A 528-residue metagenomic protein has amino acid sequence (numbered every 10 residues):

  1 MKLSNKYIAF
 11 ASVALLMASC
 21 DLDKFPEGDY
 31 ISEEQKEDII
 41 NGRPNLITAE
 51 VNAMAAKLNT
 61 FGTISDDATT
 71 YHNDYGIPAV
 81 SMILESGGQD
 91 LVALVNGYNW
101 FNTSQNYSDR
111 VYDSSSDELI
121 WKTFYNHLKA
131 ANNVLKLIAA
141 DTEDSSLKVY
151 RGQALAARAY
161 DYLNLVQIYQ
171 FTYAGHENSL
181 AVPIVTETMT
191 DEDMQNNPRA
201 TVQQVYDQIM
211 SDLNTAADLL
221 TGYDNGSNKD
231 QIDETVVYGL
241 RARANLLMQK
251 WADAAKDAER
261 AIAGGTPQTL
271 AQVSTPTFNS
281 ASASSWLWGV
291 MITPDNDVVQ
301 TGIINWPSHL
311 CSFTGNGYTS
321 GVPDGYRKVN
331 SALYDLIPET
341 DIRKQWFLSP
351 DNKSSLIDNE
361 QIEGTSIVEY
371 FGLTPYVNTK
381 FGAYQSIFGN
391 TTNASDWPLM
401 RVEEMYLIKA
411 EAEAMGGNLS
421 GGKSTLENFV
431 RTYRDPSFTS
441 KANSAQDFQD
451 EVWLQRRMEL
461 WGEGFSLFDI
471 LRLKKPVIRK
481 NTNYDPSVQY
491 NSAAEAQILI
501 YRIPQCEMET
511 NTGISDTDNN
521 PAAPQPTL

Functional and structural regions predicted by a protein language model:
L3, C20-A79, N225, D324 (+4 more regions): Membrane-proximal, proline-rich intrinsically disordered regions
I31-N41, Y71-A79, Y169-N178, V182 (+2 more regions): Short, surface-exposed recognition loops and adjoining beta-strand edges that mediate ligand/DNA contacts, enriched
A93-Y169, A200, L213, A217-N225 (+2 more regions): Conserved, well-structured interaction surfaces
Q249, A255-V402, P436-S437, Q449-E451 (+8 more regions): Hydrophobic-face positions in mid-chain alpha helices that act as interaction patches
